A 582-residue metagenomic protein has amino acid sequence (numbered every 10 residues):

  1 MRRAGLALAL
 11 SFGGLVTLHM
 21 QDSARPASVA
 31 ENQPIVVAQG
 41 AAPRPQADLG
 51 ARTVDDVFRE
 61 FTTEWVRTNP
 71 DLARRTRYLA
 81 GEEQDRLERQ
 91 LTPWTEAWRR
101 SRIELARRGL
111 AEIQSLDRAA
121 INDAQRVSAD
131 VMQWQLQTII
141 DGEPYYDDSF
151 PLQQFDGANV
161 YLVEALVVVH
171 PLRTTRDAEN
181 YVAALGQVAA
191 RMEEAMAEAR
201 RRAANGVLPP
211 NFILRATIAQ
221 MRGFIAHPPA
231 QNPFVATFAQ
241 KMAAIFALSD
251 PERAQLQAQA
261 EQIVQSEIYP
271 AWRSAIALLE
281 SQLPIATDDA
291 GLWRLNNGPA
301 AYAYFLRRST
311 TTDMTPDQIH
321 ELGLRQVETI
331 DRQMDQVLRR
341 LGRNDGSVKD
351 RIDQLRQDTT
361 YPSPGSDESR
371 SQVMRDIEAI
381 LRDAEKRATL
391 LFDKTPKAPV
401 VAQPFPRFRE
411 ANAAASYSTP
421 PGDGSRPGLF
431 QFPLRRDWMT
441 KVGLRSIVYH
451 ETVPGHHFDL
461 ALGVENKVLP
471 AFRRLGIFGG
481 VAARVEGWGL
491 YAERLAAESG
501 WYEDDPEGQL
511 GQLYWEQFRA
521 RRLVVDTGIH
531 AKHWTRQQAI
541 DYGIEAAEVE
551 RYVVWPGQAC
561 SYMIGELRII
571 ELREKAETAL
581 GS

Functional and structural regions predicted by a protein language model:
G5-T17: Bacterial N-terminal signal peptides
D22, P26-S582: N-terminal maturation segment of proteins
